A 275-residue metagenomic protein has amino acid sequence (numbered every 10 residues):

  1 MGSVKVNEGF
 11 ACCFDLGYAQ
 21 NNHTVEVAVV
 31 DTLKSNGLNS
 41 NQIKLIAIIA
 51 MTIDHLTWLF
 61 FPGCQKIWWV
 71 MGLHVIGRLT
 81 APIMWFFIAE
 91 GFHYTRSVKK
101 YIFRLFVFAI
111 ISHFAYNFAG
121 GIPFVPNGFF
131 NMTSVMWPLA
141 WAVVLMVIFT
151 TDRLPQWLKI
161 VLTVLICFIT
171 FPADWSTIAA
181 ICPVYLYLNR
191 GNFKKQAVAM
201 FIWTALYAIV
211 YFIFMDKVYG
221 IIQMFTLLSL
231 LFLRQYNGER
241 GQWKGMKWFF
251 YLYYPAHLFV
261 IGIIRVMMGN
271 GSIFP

Functional and structural regions predicted by a protein language model:
G2-P275: Alpha-helical transmembrane segments and their immediate juxtamembrane cytosolic regions
